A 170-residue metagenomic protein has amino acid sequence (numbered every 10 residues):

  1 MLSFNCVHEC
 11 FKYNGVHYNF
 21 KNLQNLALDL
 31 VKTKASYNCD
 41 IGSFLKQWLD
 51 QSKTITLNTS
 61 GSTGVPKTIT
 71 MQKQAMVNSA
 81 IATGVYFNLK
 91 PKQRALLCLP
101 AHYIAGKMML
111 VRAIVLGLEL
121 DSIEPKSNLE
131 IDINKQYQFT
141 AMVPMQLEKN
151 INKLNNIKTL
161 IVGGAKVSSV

Functional and structural regions predicted by a protein language model:
M1-K32, V77-L96, K126-Q138, N152: Conserved ATP-dependent adenylate/AMP-binding module captured primarily in the ANL superfamily
T33-S43: Helix-loop module immediately N-terminal to the HCX5R catalytic loop in PTP-like cysteine phosphatase domains
I41-L57, P91-Q93: Conserved pre-ATP/AMP-binding loop-to-beta segment of ANL
K53-N78, N88: Conserved AMP-binding A3 loop
T59-S62, A95, L110, T140 (+1 more regions): Conserved S/T- and glycine-rich ATP-binding loop of Class I adenylate-forming
F87-L120, M142: Conserved AMP-binding loop of ANL adenylate-forming enzymes
K126-V170: Adenylate-forming
